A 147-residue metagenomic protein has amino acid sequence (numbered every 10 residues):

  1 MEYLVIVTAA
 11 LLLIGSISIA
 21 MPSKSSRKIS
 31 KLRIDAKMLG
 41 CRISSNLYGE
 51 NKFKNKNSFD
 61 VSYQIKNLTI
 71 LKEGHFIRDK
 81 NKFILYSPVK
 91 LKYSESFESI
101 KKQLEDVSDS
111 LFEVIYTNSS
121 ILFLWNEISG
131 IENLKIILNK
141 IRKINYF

Functional and structural regions predicted by a protein language model:
M1-M38: N-terminal signal-anchor transmembrane alpha helix of single-pass membrane proteins, serving as the membrane-anchoring
A20-S25, R42-E50: Charge-dense, helix-prone N-terminal extensions
K37, N57, I115-T117: A short, structural micro-pattern
M38, G49-F53, Y146: Soluble, non-membrane globular domain cores that form compact, hydrophobic packing and curved binding surfaces
S44-F76: Acidic, Ser/Thr-rich low-complexity segments on the non-lumenal side of membrane proteins
V61-I65, L85-Y86, L122-L124: Generic recognition of long tandem-repeat/solenoid scaffolds
L68-Y93: Short, conserved beta-strand/beta-arch hydrophobic-aromatic motifs that form part of recognition grooves or interface
K92-F147: Cytosol-/stroma-facing membrane-proximal "stalk/adaptor" domains immediately downstream of transmembrane anchors
